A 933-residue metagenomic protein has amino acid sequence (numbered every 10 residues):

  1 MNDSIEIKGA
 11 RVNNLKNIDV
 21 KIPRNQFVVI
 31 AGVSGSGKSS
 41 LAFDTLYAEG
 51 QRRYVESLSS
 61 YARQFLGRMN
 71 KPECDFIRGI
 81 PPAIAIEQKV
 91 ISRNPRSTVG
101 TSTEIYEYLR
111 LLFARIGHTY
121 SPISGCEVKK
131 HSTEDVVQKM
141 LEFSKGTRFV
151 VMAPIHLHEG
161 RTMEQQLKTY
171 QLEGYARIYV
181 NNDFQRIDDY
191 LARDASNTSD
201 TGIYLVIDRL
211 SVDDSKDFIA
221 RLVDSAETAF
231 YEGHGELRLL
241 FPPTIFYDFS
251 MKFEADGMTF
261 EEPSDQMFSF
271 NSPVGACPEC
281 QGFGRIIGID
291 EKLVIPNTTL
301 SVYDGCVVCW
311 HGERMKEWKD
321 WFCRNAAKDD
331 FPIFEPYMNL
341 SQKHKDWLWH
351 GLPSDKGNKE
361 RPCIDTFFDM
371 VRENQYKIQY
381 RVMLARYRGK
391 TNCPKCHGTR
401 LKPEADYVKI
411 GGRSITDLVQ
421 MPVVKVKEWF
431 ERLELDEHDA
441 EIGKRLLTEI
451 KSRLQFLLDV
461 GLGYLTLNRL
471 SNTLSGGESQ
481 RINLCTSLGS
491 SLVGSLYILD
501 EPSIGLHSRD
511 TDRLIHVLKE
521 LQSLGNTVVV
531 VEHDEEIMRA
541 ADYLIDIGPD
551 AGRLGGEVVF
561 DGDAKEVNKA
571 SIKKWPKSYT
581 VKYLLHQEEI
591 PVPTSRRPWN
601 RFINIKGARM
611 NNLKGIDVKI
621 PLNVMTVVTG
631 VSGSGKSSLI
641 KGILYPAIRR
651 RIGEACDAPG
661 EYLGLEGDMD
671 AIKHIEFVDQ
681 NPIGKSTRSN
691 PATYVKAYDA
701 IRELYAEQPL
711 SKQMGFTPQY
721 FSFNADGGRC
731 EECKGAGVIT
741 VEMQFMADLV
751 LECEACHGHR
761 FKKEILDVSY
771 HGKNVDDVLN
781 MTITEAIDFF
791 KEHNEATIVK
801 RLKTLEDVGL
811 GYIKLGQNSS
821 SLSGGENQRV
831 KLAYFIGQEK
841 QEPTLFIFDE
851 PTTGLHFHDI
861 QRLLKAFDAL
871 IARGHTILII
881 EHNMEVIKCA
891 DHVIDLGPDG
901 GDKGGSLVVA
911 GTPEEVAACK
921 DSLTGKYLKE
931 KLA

Functional and structural regions predicted by a protein language model:
M1-A933: Conserved phosphate-binding elements of NTP-dependent enzyme cores
